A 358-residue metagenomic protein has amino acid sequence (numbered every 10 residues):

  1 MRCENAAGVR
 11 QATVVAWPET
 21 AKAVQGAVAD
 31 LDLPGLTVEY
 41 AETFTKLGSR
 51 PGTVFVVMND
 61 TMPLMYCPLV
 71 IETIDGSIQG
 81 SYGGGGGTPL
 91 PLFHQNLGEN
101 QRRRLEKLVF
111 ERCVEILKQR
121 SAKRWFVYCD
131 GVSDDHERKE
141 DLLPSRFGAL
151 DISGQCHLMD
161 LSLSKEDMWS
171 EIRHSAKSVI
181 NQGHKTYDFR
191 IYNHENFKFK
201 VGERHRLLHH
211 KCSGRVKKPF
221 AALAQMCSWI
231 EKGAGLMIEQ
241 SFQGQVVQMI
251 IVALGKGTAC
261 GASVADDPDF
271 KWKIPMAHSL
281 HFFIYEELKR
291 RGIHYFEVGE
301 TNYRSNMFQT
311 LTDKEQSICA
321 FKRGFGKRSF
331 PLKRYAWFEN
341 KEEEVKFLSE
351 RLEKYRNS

Functional and structural regions predicted by a protein language model:
M1-G8, E72-I74, S145-E166, Y295-S358: Active-site/acyl-donor-binding loops of N-acyltransferases
R2-S77, D130-K273, E287: A conserved beta-strand-loop-helix scaffold within acyl/acetyltransferase catalytic domains
I71-L90: Conserved acyl-donor/pantetheine-binding loop and adjacent beta-alpha core of acyl/acetyltransferases and related
G85-Q101, S162, V264-I274: A short, internal acetyl-CoA/4′-phosphopantetheine-binding micro-motif in the GNAT/acyltransferase core
R102-C113, E137-K139, L280: Well-ordered, non-membrane alpha-helical segments in soluble/globular domains
E111, A234-E343: Aromatic (often tryptophan-rich) hydrophobic motifs at membrane interfaces
S121-D130: Divalent metal-dependent hydrolysis catalytic cores, especially in the metallo-beta-lactamase
